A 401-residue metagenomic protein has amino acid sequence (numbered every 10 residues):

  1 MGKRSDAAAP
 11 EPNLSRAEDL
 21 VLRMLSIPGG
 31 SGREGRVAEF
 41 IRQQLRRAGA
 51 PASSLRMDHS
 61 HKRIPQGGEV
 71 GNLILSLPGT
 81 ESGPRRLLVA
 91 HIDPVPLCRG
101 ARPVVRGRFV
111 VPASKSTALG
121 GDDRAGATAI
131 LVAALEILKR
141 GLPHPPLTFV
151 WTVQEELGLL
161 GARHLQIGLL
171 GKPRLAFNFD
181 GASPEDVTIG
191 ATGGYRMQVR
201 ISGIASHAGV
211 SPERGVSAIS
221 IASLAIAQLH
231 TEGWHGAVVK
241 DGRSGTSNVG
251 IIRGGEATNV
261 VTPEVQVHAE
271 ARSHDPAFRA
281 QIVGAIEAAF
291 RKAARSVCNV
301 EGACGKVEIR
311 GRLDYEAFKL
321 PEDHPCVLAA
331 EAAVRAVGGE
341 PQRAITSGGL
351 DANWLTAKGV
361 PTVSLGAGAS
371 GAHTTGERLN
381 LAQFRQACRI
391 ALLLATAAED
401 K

Functional and structural regions predicted by a protein language model:
M1-A9, V21, I219-K401: Metal-dependent amide/peptide-bond hydrolase catalytic core, centered on the "pita-bread" metallohydrolase fold
G2-G71, H268, Q383: N-terminal helical capping/dimerization or prosegment-like subdomains of hydrolases acting on amide or phosphate bonds
S26, K62-R63, V111-G121, S206-P212 (+3 more regions): A short glycine/serine-rich beta->alpha loop
Q44, H61, P65-W151, Q386: Active-site metal-coordination/substrate-binding segment of hydrolases, especially metallo-dependent peptidases
H61-R63, I92-P94, V150-G158, G181-S183 (+2 more regions): Acidic, glycine-rich active-site loops and adjacent beta-strand->loop/helix elements that engage anionic groups
D93-F109, T188-I201, A332, V363: Acidic-glycine-rich active-site phosphate/pyrophosphate-binding loop
V105-T117, S202-S206, V337-G338, A369-H373: Glycine/charged-rich beta-loop-alpha catalytic/anionic-binding loops adjacent to active sites
K115-G194, V238-K240, T246-V249, T258-N259 (+1 more regions): Acidic/histidine-rich catalytic neighborhood of metal-dependent amide-processing enzymes
